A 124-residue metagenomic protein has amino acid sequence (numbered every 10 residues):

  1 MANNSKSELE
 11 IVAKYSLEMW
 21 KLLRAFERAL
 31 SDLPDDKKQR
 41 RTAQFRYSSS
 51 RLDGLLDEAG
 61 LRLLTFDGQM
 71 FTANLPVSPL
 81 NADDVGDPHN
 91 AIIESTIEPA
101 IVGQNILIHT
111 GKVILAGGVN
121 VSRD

Functional and structural regions predicted by a protein language model:
M1-D36, Y47-S50, G54-D124: Extended, amphipathic alpha-helical stalk segments that mediate dimerization and serve as stator/scaffold rods within
T42-R46: Short, charged, amphipathic alpha-helical segments
